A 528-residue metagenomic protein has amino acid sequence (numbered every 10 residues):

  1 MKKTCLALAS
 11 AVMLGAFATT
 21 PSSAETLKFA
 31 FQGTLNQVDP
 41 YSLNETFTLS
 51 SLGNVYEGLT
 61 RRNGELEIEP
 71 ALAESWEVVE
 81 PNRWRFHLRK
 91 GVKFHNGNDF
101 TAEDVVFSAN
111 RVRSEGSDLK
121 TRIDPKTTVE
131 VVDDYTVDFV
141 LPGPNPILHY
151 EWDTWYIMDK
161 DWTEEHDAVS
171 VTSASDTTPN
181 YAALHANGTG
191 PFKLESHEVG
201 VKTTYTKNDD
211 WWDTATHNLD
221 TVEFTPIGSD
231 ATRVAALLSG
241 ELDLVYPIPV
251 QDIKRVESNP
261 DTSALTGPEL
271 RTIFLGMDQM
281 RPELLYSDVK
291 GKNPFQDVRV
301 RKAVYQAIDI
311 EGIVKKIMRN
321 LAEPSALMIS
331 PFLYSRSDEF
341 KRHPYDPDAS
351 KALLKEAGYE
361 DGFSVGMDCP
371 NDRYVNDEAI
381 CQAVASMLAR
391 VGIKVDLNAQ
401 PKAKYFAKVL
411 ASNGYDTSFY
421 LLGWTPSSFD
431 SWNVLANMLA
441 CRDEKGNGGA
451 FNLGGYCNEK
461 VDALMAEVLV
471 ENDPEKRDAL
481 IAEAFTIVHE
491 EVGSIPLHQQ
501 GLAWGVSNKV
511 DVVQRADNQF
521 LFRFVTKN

Functional and structural regions predicted by a protein language model:
M1-S22: Gram-negative bacterial Sec-dependent N-terminal signal peptides
A30-E80, N110, N187-T189: N-terminal lobe/hinge region of extracytoplasmic solute-binding protein
R61-G64, P81, R89-L119, T128-V131 (+4 more regions): Extracytoplasmic/periplasmic ligand-capture domains
E77, T121-V171: Surface-exposed binding/hinge segments that line and control ligand-binding clefts or catalytic entry sites
W84-H87, Y135-L141, T203: A generic structural motif
R319-F340, A503-S507: Mature extracytoplasmic/periplasmic domains
W504-N528: Long beta-strand-rich cores associated with HINT superfamily self-processing modules
